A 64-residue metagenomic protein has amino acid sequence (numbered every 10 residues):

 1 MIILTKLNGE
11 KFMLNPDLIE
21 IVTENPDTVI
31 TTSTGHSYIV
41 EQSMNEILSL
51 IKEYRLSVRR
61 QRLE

Functional and structural regions predicted by a protein language model:
M1-M13, D17-E64: Eukaryotic intrinsically disordered, low-complexity regulatory linkers and tails enriched in Ser/Thr/Pro
